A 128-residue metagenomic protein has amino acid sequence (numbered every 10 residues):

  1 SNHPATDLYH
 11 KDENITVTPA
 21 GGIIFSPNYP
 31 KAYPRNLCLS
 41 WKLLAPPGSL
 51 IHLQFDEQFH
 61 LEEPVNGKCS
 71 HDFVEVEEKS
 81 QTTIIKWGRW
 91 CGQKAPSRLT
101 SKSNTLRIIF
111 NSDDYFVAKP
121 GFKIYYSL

Functional and structural regions predicted by a protein language model:
S1-L128: Domain-level representation of secreted and single-pass membrane ectodomains enriched in extracellular protease systems
